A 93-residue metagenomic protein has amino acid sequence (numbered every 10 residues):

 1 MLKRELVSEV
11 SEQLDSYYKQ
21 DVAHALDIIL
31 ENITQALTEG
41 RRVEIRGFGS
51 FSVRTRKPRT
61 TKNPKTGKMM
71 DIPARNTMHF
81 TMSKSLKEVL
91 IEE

Functional and structural regions predicted by a protein language model:
M1-E93: Strongly charged
